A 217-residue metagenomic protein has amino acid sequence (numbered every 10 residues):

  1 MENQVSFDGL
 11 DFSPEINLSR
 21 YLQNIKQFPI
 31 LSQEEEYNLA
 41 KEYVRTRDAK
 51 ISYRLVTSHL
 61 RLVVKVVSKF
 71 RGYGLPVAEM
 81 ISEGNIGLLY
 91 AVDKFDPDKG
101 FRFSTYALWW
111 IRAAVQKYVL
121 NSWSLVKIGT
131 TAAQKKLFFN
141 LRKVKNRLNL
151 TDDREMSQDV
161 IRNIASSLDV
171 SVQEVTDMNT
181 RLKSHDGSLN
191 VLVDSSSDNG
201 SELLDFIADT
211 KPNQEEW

Functional and structural regions predicted by a protein language model:
M1-D8, K26, H185, N199-L203: Generic structural motif recognizing short loop/turn segments at the entrances and edges of beta-strands
N3-I128, A132-T151, N163, P212-E216: Alpha-helical promoter-recognition and RNA polymerase-docking modules of transcription initiation factors, dominated by
S122-V126, K145-T151, Q173-N179, S201-F206: Short, highly charged low-complexity linear segments
W123-F139, L182-W217: Conserved alpha/beta core segments of nucleic-acid transaction machinery
R147-D194: Long, charge-dense, solvent-exposed interaction surfaces that engage phosphate-rich ligands
